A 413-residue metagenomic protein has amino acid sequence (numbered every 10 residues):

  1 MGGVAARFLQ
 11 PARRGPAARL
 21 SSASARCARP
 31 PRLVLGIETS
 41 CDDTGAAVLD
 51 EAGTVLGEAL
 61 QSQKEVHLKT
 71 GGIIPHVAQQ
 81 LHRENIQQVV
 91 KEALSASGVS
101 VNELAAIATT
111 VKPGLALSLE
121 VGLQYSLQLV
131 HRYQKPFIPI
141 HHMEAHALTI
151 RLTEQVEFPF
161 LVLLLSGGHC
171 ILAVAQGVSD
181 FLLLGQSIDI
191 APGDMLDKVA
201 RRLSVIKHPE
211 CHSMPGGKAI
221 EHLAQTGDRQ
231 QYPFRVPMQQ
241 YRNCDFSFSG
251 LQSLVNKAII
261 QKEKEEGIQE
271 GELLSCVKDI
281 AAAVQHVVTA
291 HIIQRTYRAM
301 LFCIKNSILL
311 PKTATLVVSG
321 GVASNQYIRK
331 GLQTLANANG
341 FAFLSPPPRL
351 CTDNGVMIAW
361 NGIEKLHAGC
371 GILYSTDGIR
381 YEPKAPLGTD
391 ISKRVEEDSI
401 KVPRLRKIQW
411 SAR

Functional and structural regions predicted by a protein language model:
M1-R13: N-terminal chloroplast transit peptides
G3, R29-E103, T109-P113, H142 (+1 more regions): N-terminal beta-alpha supersecondary unit
R7, A18-L33, S40, A47 (+7 more regions): A short helix-loop
R29-R32, D42-T44, G53-L56, N102-A105 (+7 more regions): Short coil/turn connectors at secondary-structure junctions
S100-V111, N306-V322, L344-P346: Short glycine-rich phosphate-binding loop at a beta-alpha junction
K112-S118, S126, V130-Q155, V174-A175: Active-site neighborhood for divalent-cation/phosphate handling
P139-I140, A314-L316, L332-I358, L373: Conserved phosphate-binding/catalytic loops in two-lobed NTP-binding clefts
Q240, C244-D245, S249, A258 (+1 more regions): Adenine-nucleotide phosphate-binding core of ATP-dependent small-molecule kinases
